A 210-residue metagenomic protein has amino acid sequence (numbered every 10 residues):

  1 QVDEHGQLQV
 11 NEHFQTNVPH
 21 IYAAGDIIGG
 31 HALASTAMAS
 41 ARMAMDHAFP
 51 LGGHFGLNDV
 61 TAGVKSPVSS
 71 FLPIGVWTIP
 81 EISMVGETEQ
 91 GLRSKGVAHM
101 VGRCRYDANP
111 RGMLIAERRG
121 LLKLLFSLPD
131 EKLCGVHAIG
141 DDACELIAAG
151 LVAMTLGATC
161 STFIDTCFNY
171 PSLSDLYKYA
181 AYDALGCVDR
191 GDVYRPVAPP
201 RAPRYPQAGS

Functional and structural regions predicted by a protein language model:
Q1-T61, A149: FAD-site-proximal beta/loop scaffold in flavoenzymes
E12-F14, V64-V68, L114: Short secondary-structure boundary/capping segments
T16, H20, V68-S70, L128-D130: Short, flexible turn/loop "capping" segments at secondary-structure junctions
S35, S66-S70, G86: Non-catalytic, surface-exposed connector residues within folded enzymatic/regulatory domains
H54-E81: Flexible, acidic loop-helix segments that line cofactor/substrate-binding pockets
L72, V76-S210: Flexible, glycine-rich terminal cap/loop adjacent to redox cofactors in electron-transfer oxidoreductases
